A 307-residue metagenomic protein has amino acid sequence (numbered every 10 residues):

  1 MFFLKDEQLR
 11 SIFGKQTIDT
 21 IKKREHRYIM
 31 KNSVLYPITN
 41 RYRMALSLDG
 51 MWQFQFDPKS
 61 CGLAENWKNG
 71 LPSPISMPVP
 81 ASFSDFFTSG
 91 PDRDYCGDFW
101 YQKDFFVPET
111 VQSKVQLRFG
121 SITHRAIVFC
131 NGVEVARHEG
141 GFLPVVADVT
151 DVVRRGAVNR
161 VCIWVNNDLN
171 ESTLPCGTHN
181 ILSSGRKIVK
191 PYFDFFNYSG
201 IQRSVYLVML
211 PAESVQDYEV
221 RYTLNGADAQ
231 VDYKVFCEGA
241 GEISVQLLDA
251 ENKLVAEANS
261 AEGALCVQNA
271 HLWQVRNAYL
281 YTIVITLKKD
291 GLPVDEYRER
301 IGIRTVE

Functional and structural regions predicted by a protein language model:
F2-Y42, L46-G50, N225, D249 (+1 more regions): Mature N-terminal, pre-catalytic/accessory segment of carbohydrate-active enzymes
K5, S11, M30, V34-T39 (+5 more regions): Accessory beta-strand-rich segments of carbohydrate-active enzymes
V128-C130, D228-N259, I283-I285: Beta-strand-rich binding/interaction modules
A147-V152, A264-A278: Signal that preferentially marks extracellular ectodomain short beta-strand elements of beta-sandwich modules
N159-I163, Y279-K289: Short, aromatic- and glycine-rich surface loops/edge beta-strands on solvent-exposed regions
V208-G239: Surface beta-strand/loop "capping" patches
E219, V284-E307: N-terminal carbohydrate-binding accessory modules
